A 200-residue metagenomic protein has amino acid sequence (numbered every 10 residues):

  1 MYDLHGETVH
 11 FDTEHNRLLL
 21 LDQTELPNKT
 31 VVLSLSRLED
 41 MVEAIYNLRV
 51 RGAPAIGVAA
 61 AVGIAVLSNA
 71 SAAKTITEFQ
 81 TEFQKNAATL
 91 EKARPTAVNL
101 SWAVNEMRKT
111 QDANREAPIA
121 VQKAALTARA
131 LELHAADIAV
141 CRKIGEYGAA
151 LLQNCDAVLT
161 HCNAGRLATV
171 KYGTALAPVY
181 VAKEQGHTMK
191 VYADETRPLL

Functional and structural regions predicted by a protein language model:
M1-E39, E43-Y46: Positively charged, low-complexity intrinsically disordered leader regions
R49, A53-L200: N-terminal active-site beta-alpha-beta segment that forms phosphate/nucleotide-binding and substrate-recognition loops
